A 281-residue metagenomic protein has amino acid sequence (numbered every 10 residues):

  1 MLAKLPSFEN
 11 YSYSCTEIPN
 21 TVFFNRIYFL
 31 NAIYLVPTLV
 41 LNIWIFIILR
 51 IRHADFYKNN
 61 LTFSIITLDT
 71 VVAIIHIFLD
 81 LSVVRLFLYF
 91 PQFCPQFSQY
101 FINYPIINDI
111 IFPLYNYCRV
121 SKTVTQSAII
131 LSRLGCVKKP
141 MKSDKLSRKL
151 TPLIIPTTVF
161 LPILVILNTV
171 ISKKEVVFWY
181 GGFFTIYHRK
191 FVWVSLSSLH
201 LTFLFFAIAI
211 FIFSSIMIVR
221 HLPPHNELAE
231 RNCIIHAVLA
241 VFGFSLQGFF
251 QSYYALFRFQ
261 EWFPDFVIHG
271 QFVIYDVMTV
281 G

Functional and structural regions predicted by a protein language model:
M1-G281: Seven-transmembrane-like multi-pass membrane architecture, highlighting hydrophobic TM helices and the outer-facing
